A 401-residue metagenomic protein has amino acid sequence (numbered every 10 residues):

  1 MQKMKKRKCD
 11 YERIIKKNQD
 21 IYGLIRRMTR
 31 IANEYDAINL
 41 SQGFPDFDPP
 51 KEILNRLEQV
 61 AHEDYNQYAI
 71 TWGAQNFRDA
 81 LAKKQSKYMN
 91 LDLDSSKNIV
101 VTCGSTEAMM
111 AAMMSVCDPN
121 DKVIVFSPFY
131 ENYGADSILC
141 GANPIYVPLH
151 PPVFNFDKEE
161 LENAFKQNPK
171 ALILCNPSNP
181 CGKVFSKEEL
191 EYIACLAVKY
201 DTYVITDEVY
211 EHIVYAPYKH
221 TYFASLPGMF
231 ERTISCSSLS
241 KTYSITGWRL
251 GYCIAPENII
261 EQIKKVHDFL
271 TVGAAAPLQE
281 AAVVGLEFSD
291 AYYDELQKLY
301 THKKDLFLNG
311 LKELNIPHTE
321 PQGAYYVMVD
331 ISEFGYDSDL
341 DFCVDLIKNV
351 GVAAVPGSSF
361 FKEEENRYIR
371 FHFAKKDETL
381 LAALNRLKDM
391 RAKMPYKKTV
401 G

Functional and structural regions predicted by a protein language model:
Q2-I14, N18-I21, R30-Y35, S41-V60 (+1 more regions): PLP-dependent class I/II
Q67-Y68, Y210: Intrinsically disordered, tyrosine-centered linear signaling motifs in cytosolic regions
Y68-T102: Conserved N-terminal alpha-helix of the aminotransferase class I/II PLP-enzyme fold
